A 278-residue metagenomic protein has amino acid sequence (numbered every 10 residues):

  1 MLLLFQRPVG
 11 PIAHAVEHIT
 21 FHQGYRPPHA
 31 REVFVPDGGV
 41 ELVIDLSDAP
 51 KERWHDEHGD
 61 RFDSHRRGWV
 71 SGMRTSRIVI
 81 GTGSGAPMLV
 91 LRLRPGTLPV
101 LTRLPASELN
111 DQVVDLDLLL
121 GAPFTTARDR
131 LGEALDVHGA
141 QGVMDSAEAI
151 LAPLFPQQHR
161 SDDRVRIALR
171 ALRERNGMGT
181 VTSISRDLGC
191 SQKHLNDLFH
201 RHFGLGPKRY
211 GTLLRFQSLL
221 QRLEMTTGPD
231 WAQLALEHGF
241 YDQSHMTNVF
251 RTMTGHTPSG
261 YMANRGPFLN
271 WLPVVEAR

Functional and structural regions predicted by a protein language model:
M1-Q192, H202-P207, Q221-M225, D230-Y241 (+1 more regions): Alpha-helical bundle regulatory/interaction domains
I44, S218, H245-N248: Hydrophobic side chains within alpha-helical segments
F199, G211, V249-R251, M262: DNA major-groove recognition helix of helix-turn-helix
